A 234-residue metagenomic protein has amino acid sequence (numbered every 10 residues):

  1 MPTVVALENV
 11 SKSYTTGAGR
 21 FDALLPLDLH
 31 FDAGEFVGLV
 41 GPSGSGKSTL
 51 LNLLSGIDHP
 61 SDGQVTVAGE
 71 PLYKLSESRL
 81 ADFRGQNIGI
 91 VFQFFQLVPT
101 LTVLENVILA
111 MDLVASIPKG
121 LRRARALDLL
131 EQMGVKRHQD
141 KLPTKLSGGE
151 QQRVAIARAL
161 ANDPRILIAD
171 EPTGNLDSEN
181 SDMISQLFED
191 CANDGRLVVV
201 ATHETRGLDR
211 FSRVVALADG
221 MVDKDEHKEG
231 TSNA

Functional and structural regions predicted by a protein language model:
M1-S13, K224-A234: ABC-family P-loop ATPase nucleotide-binding domain
V4-L217: ABC family nucleotide-binding domain
V214-H227: H-loop (His-switch) and adjacent beta-strand-loop-beta switch element of ABC-type ATPase nucleotide-binding domains
